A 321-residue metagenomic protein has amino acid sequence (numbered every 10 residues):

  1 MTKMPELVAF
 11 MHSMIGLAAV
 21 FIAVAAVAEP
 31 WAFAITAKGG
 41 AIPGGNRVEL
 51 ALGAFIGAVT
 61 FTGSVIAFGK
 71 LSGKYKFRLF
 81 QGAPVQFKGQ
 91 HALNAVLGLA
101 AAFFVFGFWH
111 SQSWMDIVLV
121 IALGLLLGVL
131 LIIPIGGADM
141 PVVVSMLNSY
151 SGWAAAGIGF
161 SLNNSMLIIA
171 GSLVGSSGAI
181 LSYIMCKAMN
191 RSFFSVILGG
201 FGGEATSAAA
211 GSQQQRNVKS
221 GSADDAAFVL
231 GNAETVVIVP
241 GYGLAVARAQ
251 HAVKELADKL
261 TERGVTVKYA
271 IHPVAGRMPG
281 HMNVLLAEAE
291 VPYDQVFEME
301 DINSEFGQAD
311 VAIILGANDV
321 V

Functional and structural regions predicted by a protein language model:
M1-S149, L167, G171, Y183-I184 (+2 more regions): Acidic, glycine-enriched active-site microenvironments
S13-I15, I22-A25, G137-M140, N148-S149 (+7 more regions): Short, ordered loop/turn segments at secondary-structure junctions
F61, Q86, I133-G136, I158-L162 (+8 more regions): Hydrophobic alpha-helical scaffolding
W114-I117, P141-V144, A155, I168-I169 (+3 more regions): Extended hydrophobic-aromatic, low-complexity segments
M146-N163: Interfacial segments of multi-pass membrane proteins
L167-F193, F297-V311, L315-D319: Phosphate/diphosphate-binding loops
L173-A233: Membrane-interfacial segments at transmembrane helix termini in multi-pass membrane proteins
S212-V321: Structured cytosolic domains appended to multi-pass membrane proteins
